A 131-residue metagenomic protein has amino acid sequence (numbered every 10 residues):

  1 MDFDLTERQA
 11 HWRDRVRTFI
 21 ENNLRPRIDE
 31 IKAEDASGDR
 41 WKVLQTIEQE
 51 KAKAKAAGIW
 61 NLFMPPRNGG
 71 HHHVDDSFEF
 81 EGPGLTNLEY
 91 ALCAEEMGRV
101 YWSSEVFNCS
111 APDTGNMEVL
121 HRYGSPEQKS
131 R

Functional and structural regions predicted by a protein language model:
M1-V16: Intrinsic disorder at enzyme termini
N23: N-terminal glycine-rich, Lys/His-bearing helix-loop that initiates the first secondary-structure elements of many
P26-R131: Glycine-rich flavin
